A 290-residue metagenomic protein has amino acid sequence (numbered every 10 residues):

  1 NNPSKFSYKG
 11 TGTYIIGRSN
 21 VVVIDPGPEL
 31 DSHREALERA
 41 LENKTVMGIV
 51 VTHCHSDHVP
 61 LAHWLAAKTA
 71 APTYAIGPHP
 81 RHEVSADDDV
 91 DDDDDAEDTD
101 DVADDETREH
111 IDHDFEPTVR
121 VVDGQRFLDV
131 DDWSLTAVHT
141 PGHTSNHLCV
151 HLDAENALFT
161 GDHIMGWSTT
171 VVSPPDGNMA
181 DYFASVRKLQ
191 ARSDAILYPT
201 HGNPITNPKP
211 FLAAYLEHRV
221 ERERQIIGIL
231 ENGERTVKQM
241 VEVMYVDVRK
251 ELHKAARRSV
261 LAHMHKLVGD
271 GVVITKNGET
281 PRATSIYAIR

Functional and structural regions predicted by a protein language model:
S4-K9, P28-W133, N156: Active-site HxH/HxHxD metal-binding segment of metal-dependent hydrolases
I16-G17: SF2 helicase/translocase ATPase core recognition
V21-V23, P28-L30, R108-V119, R126-F127 (+1 more regions): Metallo-beta-lactamase
L37, H201, I226, L267: Residue-level signal for inorganic ion chemistry
T52-H58, H143, H201, H263: Histidine-centered divalent metal-coordination motifs
G228-R290: C-terminal regulatory/interaction regions
